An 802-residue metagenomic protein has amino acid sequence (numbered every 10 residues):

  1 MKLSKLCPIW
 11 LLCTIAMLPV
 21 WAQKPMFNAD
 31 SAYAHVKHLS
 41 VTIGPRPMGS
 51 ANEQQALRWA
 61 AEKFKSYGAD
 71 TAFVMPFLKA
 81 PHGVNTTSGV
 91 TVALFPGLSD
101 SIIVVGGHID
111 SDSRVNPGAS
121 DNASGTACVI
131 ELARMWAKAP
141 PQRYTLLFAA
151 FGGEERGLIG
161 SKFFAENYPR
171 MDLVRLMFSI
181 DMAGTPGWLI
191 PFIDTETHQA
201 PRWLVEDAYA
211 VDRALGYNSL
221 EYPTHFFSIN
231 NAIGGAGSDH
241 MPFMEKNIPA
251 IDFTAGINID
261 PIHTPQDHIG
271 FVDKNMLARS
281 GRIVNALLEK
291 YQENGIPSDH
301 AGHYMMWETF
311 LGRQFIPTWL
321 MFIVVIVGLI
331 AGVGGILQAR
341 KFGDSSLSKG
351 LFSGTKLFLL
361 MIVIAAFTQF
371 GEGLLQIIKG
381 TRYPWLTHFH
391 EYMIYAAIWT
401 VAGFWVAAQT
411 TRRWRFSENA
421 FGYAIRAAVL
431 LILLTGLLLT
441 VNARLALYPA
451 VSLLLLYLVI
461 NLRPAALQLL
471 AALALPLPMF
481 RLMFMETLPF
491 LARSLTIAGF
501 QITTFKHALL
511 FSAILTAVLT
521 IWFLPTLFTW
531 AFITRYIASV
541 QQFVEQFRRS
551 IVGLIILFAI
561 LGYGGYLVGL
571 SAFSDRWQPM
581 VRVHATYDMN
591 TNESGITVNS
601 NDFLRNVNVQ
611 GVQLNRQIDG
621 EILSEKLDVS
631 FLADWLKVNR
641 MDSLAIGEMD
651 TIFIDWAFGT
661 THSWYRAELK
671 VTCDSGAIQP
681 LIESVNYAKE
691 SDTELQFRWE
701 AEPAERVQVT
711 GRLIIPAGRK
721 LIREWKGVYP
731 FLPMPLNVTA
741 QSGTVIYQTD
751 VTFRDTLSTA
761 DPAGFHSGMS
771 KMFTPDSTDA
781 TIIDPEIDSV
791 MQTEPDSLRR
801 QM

Functional and structural regions predicted by a protein language model:
M1-Q23, V552-L561: Bacterial Sec-dependent N-terminal signal peptides
K2-S4, G312-R313, V540-F547: Short, Lys/Arg-rich N-terminal segment immediately upstream of the first membrane anchor
L11-L12, M485-Q578, A701, G711-M802: In a subset of proteins, long, contiguous C-terminal domains/tails are tracked
Q23-Q314, P703: Soluble extramembrane regions of membrane proteins in the secretory/endomembrane system
S66, M75-P81, T126-A127, A210-R213 (+1 more regions): Extracytosolic and intramembrane catalytic regions of membrane-associated proteins in envelope/secretory systems
S280, N285-D299, F315-R340, V598 (+4 more regions): C-terminal low-complexity, acidic/polar tails when present
M306-I326, T387-M393: Juxtamembrane/start-of-transmembrane alpha-helix segments at the extracytoplasmic/lumenal side of membrane anchors
V327-L636: Alpha-helical transmembrane segments of integral membrane proteins
